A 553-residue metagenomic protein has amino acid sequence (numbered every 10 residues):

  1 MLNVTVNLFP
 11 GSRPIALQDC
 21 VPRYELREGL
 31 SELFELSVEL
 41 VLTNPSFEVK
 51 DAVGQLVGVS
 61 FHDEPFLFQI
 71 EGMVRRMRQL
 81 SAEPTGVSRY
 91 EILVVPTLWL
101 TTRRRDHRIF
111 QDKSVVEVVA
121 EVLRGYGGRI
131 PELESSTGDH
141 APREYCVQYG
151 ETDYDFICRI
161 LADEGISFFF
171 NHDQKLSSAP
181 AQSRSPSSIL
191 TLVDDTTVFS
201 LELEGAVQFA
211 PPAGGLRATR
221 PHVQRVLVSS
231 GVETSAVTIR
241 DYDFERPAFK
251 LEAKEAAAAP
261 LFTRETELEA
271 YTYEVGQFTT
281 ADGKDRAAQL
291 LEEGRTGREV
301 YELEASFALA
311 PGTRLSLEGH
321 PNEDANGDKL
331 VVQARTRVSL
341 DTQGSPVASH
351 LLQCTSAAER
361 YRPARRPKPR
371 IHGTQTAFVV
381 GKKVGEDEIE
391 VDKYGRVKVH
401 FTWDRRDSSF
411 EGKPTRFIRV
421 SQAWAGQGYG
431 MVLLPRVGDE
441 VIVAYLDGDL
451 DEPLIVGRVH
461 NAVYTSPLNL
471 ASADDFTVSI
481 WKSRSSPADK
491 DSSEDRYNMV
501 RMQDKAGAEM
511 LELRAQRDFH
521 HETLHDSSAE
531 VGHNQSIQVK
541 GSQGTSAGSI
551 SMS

Functional and structural regions predicted by a protein language model:
M1-R108, D163, G297, L303: Assembly/oligomerization scaffold segments
D51-A52, L309, A325, P435: Short, well-ordered loop/turn sites that connect or cap secondary structure elements
P65-M73, E323-V332, D341, G448-R458: Short, Lys/Arg- and Gly-enriched loop/turn segments at beta-strand edges
R78-V94, S177-P186, L190, R337-L352 (+3 more regions): Short, solvent-exposed secondary-structure boundary/capping segments
A82-E83, K113-E117, E121-P131, T137 (+1 more regions): Extended, domain-scale alpha-helical bundle/helix-rich regions
V95-T97, D112-S135, Y271-K284, K382-G385 (+1 more regions): Glycine-rich, acidic and aromatic/proline-enriched surface loops and short helix-turn segments that act as binding
I166, F170-H172, I189-T196, S200 (+3 more regions): Structural signature for extended repeat/solenoid scaffolds and their inter-repeat hinge/linker regions, spanning
